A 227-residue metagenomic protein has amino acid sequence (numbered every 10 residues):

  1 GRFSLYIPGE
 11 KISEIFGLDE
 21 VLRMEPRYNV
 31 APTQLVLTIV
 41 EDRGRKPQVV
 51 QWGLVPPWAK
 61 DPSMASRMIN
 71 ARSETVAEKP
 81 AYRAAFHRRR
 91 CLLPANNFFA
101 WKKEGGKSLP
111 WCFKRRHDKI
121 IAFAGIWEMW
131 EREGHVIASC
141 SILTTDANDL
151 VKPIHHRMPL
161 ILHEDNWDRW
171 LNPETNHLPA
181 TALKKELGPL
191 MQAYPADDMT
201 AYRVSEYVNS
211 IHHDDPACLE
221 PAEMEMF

Functional and structural regions predicted by a protein language model:
G1-F227: Short linear sequence motif anchored by a di-proline
